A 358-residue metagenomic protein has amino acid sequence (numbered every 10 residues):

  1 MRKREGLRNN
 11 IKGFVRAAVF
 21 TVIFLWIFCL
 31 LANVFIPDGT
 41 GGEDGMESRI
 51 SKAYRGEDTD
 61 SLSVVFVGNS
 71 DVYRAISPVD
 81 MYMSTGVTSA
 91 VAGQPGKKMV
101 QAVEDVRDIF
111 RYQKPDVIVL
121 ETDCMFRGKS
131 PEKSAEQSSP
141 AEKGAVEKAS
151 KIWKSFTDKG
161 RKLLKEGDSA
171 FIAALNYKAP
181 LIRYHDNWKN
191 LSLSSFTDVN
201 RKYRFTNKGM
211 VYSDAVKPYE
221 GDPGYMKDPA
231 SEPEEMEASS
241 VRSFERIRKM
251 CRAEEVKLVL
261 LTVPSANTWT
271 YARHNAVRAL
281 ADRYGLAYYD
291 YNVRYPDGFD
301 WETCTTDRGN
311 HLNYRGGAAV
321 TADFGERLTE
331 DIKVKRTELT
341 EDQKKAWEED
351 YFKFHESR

Functional and structural regions predicted by a protein language model:
M1-G13: N-terminal Lys/Arg-rich, disordered targeting/topogenic segments
K12-V34: Hydrophobic membrane-insertion alpha-helices, especially the h-region of bacterial N-terminal signal peptides
F35-R55: Alpha-helical transmembrane signal-anchor/signal-peptide segments
S61-A75, H311-Y314: Catalytic nucleophile-elbow at a beta strand-turn-alpha helix junction centered on a G-D-S/GDSL motif, marking
V67, D71-L163: Membrane-embedded segments
G96-V100, M236-A238, P264-R273: Acidic-and-aromatic substrate-binding clefts and catalytic sites of carbohydrate-active enzymes
Q137-E254, E341-R358: Secreted/periplasmic serine-hydrolase-like ester/acetyl group-modifying domain
N275-R358: C-terminal regions of proteins
